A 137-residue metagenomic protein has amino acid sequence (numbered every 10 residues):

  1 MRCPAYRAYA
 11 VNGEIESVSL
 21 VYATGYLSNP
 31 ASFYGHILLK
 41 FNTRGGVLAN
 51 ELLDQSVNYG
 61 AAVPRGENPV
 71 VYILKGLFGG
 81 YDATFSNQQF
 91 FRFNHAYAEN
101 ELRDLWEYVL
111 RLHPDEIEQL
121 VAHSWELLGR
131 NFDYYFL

Functional and structural regions predicted by a protein language model:
M1-N12: Low-complexity, highly charged intrinsically disordered N-terminal segments that act as targeting/localization
E14-L102: Glycine-rich catalytic cores of cysteine/serine-nucleophile enzymes that process amide/ester linkages in cell-envelope
Q88-L137: Active-site nucleophile-His-acid catalytic modules used for acyl/amide transfer and hydrolysis across diverse enzymes
